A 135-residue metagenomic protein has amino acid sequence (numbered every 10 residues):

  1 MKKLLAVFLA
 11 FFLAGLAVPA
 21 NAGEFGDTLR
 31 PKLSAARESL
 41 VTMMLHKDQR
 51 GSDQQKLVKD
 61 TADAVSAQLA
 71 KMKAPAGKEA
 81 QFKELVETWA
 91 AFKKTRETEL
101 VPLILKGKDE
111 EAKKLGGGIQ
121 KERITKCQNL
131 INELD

Functional and structural regions predicted by a protein language model:
M1-L4: Positively charged n-region of N-terminal signal peptides that target proteins for export
A6-L9, F25: Internal alpha-helical transmembrane segments of multi-pass membrane proteins, especially GPCRs
L13-A22: Sec/Tat signal peptide C-region and signal peptidase I cleavage site
G23-E84, L103-I119: Membrane-proximal N-terminal soluble sensing/regulatory segments of transmembrane proteins
A91-T98: Extended, amphipathic, non-transmembrane alpha-helical segments
L115-D135: Extracytoplasmic
